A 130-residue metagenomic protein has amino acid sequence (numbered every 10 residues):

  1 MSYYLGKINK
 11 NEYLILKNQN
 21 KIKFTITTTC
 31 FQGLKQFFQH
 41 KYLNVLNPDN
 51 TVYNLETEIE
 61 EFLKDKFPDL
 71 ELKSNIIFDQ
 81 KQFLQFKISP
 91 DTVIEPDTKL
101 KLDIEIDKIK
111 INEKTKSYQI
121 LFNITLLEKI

Functional and structural regions predicted by a protein language model:
M1-F83: OB-fold ssDNA-binding interfaces and closely related basic DNA-contact patches used across DNA replication/repair
S74-K129: Extended serine/threonine-enriched, polar tracts that run as long, contiguous segments within proteins
